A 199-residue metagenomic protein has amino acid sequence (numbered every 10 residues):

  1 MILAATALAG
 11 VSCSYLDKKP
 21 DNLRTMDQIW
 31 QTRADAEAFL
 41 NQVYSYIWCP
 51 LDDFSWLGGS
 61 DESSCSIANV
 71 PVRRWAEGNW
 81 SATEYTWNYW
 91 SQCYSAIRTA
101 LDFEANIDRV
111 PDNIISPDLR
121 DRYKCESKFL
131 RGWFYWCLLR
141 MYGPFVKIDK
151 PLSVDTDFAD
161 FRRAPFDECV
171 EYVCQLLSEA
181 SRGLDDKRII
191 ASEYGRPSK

Functional and structural regions predicted by a protein language model:
M1-V11: Sec-dependent bacterial lipoprotein signal peptides
V11, K19-T25, W75, Y142 (+1 more regions): Residue-level signal for pocket-adjacent positions within structured domains
S12-G58: Membrane-proximal, proline-rich intrinsically disordered regions
Y15, I67-V70: Residue-level detector of bioactive/disordered segments in secreted/extracellular proteins and virion assembly
D27, D53-I67, I148-K150, D185-K199: Short, surface-exposed recognition loops and adjoining beta-strand edges that mediate ligand/DNA contacts, enriched
E37, Q42-W48, V70-Y142, F158-E171 (+1 more regions): Conserved, well-structured interaction surfaces
L139-P151: Short, well-structured active-site flanking segments
P151-F158: Short glycine/proline- and charge-enriched loop/turn segments that cap or connect secondary-structure elements
